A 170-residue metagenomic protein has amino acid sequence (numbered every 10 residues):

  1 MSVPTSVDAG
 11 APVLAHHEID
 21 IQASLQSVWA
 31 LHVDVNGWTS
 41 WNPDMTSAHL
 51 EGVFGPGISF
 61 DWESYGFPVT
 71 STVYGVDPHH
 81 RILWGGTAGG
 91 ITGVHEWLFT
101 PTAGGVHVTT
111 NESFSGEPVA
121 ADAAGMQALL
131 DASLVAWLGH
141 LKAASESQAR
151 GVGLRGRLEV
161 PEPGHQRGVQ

Functional and structural regions predicted by a protein language model:
M1-H49, G164-Q170: Hydrophobic ligand-binding cavity/cleft-lining segments
P12-E18, S59, P68, R81 (+2 more regions): Intrinsic-disorder/low-complexity, polar/charged segments enriched in Ser/Thr/Lys/Arg/Asp/Glu/Gln
H16, N36-V69, H79, V160-E162: Short beta-edge strand/loop motif at the mouth of beta-sheet-based domains
H17-I19, T70-G75, G86, V94-P101: Hydrophobic/aromatic beta-strand elements that line small-molecule binding cavities or substrate pockets in beta-rich
Q22-Q26, Y74-H79, L98-H107: A short, structured loop/turn motif at beta-sheet edges
V28-H32, W38, F60, V73 (+3 more regions): Hydrophobic pocket/interface hotspot
T87-S147, V152-G156: Beta-strand/loop substructures that line and gate deep hydrophobic ligand-binding cavities in soluble
Q148-Q170: A short, highly charged, low-complexity intrinsically disordered segment
